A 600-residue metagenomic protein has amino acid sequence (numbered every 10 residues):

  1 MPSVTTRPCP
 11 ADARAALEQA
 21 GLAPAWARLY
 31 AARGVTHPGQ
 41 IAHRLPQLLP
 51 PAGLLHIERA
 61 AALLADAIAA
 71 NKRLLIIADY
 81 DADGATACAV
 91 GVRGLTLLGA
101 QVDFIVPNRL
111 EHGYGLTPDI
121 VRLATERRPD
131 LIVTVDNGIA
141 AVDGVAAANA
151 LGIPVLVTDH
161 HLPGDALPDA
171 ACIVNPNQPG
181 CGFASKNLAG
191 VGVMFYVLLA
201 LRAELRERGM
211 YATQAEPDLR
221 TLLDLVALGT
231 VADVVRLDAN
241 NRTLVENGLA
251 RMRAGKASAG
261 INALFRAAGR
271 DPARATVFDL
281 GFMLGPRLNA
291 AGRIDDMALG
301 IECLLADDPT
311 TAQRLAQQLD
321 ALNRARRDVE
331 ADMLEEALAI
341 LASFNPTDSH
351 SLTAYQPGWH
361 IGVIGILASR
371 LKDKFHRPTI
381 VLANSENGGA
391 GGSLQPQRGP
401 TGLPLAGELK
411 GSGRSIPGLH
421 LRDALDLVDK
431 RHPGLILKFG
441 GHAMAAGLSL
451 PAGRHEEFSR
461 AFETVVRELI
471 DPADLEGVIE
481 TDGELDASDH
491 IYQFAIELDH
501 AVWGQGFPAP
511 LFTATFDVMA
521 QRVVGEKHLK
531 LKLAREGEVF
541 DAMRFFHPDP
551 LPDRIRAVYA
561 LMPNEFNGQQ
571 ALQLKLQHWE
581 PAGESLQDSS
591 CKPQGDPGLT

Functional and structural regions predicted by a protein language model:
P2, R7-L131, L151, A203-G453 (+1 more regions): Hydrophobic helix-and-loop "lid/oligomerization" segment in the mid-to-C-terminal part of catalytic domains
A11-A13, E111, P179-G182, S488-H490 (+1 more regions): A short acidic, often aromatic-flanked loop/helix-cap motif at beta-alpha or helix-coil junctions that lines enzyme
D66, A70, T311-L315, L319-Y355 (+6 more regions): Mid-to-C-terminal polyanion-binding domains and interfaces
G91, I120, A147, V193-A200 (+3 more regions): Alpha-helical scaffold elements adjacent to nucleotide-binding pockets in ATP/GTP-utilizing enzyme cores
N108, N175-N177, A383, E580: Residues at the C-termini of beta-strands that transition into short coil/loop
R122-V191, F195-A212: Active-site cavity-forming subdomains of large catalytic enzyme subunits
D143-A147, L367-R370, Q493, E497: A short acidic, amphipathic alpha-helical/loop segment
H160-H161, H360, H442, H528: Histidine-centered active-site/metal-ligand motif
